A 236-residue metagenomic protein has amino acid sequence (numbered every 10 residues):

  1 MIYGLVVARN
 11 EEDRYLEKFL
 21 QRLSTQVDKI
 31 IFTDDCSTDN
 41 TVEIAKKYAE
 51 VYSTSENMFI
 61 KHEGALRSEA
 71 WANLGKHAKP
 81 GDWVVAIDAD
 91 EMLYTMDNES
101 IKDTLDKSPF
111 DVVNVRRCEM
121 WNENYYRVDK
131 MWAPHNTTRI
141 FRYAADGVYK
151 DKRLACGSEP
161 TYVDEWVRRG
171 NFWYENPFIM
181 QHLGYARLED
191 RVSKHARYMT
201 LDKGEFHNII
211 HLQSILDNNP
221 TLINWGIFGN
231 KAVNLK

Functional and structural regions predicted by a protein language model:
M1-V6, L23, K29-T33, M180: Hydrophobic targeting segments
V6, N10-Q26: Short, well-formed alpha-helical segments that are part of the catalytic scaffolds of diverse glycosyltransferases
V27, Y48-A49, G81, A89 (+1 more regions): Short, well-ordered alpha-helix to beta-strand connector turns
D28-C36, T54-S55: Short beta-strand/loop segment that forms part of the nucleotide-sugar
T33-I44, F59: A conserved acidic beta->alpha catalytic loop
K46-K76: Conserved donor nucleotide-binding strand/loop of the catalytic core
E63-A72, Y94-K236: Catalytic-site signature of metal-activated, phosphate-bearing donor transferases, centered on the GT-A/GT-A-like
A78-Y94: Short beta-strand-to-loop acidic/aromatic patch adjacent to the donor-nucleotide binding site
